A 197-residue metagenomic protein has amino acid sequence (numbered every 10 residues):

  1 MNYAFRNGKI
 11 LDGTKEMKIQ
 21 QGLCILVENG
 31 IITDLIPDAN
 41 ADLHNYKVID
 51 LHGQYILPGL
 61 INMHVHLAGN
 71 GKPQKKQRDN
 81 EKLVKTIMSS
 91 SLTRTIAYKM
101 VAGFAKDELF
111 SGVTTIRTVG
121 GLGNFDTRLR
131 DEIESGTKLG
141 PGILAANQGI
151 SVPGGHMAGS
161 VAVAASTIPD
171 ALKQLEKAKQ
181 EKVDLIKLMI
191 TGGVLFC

Functional and structural regions predicted by a protein language model:
M1-L43, I56-L57: N-terminal metal-binding scaffold of metallo-dependent hydrolase/deaminase domains
A4, Y46-D50, A145: Conserved beta-strand scaffold positions in the cores of enzyme catalytic domains, especially in NTP/NDP-utilizing
G8, I25, G30, G53 (+5 more regions): Divalent metal-coordination and catalytic microenvironments
L11, V119, M189: Conserved residues at the C-terminal ends of beta-strands
L35-I36, N70-G71, D126, P153 (+1 more regions): Glycine/Thr-rich phosphate-binding loops of Rossmann-like dinucleotide-binding domains
H44-Y55, D126-T137, D170-K182: Short amphipathic alpha-helices and their capping/turn segments at secondary-structure boundaries
Y55-E132: Metal-associated gating/positioning segment near the N- to mid-region
T137-C197: Metal-coordinating catalytic core of metallo-dependent amide/deamination hydrolases
